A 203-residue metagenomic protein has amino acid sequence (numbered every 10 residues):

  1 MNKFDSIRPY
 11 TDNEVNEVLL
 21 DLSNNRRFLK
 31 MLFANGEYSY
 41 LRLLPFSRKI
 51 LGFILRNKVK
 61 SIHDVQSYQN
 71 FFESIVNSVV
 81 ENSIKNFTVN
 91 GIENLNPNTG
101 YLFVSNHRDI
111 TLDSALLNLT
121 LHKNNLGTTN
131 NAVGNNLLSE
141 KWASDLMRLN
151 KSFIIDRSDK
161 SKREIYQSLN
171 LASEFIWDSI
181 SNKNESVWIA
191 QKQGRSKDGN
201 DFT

Functional and structural regions predicted by a protein language model:
M1-Y101, H107-N118, H122, S144 (+1 more regions): Membrane-anchoring hydrophobic helices of lipid-metabolizing enzymes
F72, E81-T203: Soluble catalytic domains of membrane acyltransferases
